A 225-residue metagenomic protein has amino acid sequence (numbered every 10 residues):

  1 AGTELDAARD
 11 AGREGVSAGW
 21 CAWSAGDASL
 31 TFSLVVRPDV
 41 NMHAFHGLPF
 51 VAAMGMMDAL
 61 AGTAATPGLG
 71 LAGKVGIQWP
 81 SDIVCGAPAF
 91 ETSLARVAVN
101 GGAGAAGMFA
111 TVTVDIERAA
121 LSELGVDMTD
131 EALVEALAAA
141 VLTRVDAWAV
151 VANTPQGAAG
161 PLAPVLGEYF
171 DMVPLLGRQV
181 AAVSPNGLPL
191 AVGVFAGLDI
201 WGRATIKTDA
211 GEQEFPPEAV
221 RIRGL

Functional and structural regions predicted by a protein language model:
A1-G70, G224: N-terminal lobe of the biotin/lipoate ligase/transferase fold
G26-L30, M42, A64, C85-A87 (+4 more regions): Domain-wide signal for the mature, well-folded portions of proteins, strongly enriched in nucleus-encoded organellar
F32, M56, D82, V112-D115 (+2 more regions): Residue-level signal for inorganic ion chemistry
L34, I83-V84, A204: Short beta-strand scaffold segments in enzyme catalytic cores
A52, A61-A105: Acidic (Asp/Glu) carboxylate-rich active-site/surface patches
R96-A132: Short, acidic (Asp/Glu-rich) active-site segment that either coordinates a divalent metal cofactor
V126-L190: Conserved, helical-rich catalytic subdomain that frames metal- and/or nucleotide-binding sites in enzyme alpha/beta
L176-L225: Conserved RNA-binding domains used in RNP assembly and mRNA/RNA metabolism
